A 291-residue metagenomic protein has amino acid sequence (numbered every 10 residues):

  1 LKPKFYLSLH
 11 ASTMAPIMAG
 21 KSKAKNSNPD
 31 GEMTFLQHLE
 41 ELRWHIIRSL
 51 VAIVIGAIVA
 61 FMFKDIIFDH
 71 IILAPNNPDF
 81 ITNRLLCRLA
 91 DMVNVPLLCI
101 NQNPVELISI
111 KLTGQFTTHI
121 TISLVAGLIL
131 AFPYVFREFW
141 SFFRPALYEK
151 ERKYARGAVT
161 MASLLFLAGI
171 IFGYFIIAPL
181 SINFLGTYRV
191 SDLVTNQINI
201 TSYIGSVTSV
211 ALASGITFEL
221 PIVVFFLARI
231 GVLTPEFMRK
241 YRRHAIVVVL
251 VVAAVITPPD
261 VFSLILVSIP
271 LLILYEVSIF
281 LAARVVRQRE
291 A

Functional and structural regions predicted by a protein language model:
L1-P3: Low-complexity, intrinsically disordered Ser/Thr/Pro- and acidic-rich segments
F5-A291: Membrane topogenic/interface segments and analogous intrinsically disordered interaction regions
